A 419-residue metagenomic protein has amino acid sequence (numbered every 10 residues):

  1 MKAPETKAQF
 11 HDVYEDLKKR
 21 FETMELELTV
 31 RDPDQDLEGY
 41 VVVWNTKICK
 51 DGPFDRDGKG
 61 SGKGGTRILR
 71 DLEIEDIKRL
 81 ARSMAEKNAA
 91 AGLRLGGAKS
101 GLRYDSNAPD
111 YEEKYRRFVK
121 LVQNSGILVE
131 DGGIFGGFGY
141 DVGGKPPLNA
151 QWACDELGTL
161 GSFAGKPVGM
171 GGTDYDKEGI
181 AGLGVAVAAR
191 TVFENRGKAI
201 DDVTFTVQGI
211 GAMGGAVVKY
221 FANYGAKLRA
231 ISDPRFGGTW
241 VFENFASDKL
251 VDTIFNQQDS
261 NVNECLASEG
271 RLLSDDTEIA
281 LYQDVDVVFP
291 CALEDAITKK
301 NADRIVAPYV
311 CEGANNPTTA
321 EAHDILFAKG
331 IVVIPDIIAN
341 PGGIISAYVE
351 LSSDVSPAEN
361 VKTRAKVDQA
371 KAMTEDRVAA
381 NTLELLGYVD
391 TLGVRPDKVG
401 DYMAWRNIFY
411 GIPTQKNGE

Functional and structural regions predicted by a protein language model:
M1-R31: Short, Gly/Pro- and small/polar-rich lid/capping loops
Q35-D36, V41-E86: N-terminal cap/recognition module
I68-L69, E86-I200: Glycine/serine-rich phosphate-binding loop and adjoining beta1-alpha1 elements at the start of nucleotide-handling
R79, V129-Y140, S162-A164, A230-D233 (+4 more regions): General beta-strand structural signal in soluble alpha/beta enzymes
P167-D284: Glycine-rich phosphate/diphosphate-binding loop of Rossmann-like nucleotide-binding domains
D275-V287, L293-V310: Rossmann-fold NAD(P) dinucleotide-binding segment
P308-E419: Adenosine-phosphate binding glycine-rich loop
